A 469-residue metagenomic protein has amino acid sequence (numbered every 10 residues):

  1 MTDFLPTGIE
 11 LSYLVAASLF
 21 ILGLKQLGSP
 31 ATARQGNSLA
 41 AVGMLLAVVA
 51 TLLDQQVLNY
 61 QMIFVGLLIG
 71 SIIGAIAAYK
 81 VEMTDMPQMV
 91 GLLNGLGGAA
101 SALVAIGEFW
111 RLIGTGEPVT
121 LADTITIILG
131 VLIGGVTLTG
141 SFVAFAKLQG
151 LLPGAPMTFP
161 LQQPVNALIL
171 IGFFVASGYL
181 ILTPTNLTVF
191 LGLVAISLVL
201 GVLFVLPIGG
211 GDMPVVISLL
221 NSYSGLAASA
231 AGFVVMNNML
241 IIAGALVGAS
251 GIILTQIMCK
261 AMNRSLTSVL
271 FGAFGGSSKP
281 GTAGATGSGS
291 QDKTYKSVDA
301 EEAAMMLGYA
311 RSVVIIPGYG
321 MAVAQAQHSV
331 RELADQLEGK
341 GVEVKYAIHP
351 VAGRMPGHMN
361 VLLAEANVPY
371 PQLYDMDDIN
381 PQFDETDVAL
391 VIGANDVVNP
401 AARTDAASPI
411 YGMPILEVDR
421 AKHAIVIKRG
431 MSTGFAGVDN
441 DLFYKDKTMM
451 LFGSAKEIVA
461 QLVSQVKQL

Functional and structural regions predicted by a protein language model:
D3-A17, D54-I72, D123-L138, P184-I196: Structural signature of hydrophobic alpha-helical transmembrane segments
S18-T32, S71-V90, S141-P156, L200-M213 (+1 more regions): C-terminal ends of transmembrane helices
R34-G43, I63-G66, D85-G97, P156-L168 (+1 more regions): Cytoplasmic-side transmembrane-helix entry/capping segments in multi-pass membrane proteins
T51-F64, I76-P87, L103-V119, V143 (+2 more regions): Transmembrane alpha-helix boundary signature
G107-P118, L182-T188, V215, S222-I242: Transmembrane helix-loop junctions at the membrane interface of multipass transporters and ion channels
G209, S224-T267: Mobile "lid/hinge" segments at catalytic clefts and subdomain interfaces of large enzymes
L246-A310: Membrane-interfacial segments at transmembrane helix termini in multi-pass membrane proteins
Q291-L469: Structured cytosolic domains appended to multi-pass membrane proteins
